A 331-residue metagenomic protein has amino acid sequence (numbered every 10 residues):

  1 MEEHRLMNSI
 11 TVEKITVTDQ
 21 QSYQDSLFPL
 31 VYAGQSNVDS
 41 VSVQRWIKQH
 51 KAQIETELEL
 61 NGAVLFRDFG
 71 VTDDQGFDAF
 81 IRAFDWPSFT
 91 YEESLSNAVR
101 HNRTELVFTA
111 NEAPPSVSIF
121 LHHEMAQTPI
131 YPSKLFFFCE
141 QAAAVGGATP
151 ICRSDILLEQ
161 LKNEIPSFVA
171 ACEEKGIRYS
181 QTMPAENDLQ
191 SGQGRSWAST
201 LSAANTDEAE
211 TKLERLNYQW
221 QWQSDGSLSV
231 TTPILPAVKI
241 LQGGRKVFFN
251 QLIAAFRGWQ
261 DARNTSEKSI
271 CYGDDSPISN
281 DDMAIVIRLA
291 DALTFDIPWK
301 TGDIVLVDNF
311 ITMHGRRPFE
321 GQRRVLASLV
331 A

Functional and structural regions predicted by a protein language model:
E2-T301, M313-A331: Non-heme Fe(II) oxygenase catalytic core, chiefly the N-lobe of the double-stranded beta-helix
L306: A cross-kingdom feature strongest in bacterial/archaeal respiratory oxidoreductases
